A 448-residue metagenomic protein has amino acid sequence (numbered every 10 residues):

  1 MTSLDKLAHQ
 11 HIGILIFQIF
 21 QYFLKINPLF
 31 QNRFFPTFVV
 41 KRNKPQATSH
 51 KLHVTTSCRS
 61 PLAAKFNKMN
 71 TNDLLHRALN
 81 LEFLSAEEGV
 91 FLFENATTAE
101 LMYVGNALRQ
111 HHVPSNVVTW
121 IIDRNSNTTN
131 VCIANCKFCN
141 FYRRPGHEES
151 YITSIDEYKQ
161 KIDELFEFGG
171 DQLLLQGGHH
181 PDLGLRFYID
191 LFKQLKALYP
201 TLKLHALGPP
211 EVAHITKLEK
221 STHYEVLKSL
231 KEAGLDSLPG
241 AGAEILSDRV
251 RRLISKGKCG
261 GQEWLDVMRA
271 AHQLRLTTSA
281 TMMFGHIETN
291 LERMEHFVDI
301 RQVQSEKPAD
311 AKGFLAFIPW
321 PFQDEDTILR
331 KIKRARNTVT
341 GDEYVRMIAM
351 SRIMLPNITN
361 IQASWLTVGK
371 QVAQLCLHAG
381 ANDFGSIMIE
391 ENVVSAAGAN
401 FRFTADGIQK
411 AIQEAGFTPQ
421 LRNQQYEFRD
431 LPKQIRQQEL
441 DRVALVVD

Functional and structural regions predicted by a protein language model:
L4, Q10, L15-L24, P28-Q31 (+1 more regions): Short hydrophobic targeting helices and cationic amphipathic motifs that mediate membrane/organellar targeting
Q21, N43-L62: Arg/Gly-rich low-complexity intrinsically disordered repeat tracts
K65-A99, F166, F297-R301, S305-D448: Auxiliary Fe-S-binding modules of radical SAM enzymes
K68, R143-Q302: Conserved Radical SAM active-site core
L81, G105, C136, L175 (+5 more regions): Conserved, mostly hydrophobic/aromatic
M102-G146, S150-Q176: N-terminal pre-triad scaffold of radical SAM enzymes
V118-R124, L173, L204-G208, L238-G240 (+4 more regions): Hydrophobic faces of well-ordered beta-strands that scaffold small-molecule active sites in alpha/beta enzyme cores
